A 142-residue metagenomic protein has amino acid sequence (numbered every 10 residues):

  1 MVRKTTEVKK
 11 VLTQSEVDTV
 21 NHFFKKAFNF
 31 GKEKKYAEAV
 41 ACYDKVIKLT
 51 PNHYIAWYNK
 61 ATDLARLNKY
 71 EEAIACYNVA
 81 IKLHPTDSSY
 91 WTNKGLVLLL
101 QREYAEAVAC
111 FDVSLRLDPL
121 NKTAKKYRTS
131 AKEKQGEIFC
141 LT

Functional and structural regions predicted by a protein language model:
K4-H22: TPR-adjacent "capping" and linker segments in tetratricopeptide-repeat scaffold/adaptor proteins
V20, Y54-I55, S88-S89, K122-T123: Helix-start (N-cap) detector for alpha-helical repeat units in TPR-like alpha-solenoids, especially tetratricopeptide
I47-K48, V79-K82, L115-R116: Conserved structural position within tetratricopeptide repeats
